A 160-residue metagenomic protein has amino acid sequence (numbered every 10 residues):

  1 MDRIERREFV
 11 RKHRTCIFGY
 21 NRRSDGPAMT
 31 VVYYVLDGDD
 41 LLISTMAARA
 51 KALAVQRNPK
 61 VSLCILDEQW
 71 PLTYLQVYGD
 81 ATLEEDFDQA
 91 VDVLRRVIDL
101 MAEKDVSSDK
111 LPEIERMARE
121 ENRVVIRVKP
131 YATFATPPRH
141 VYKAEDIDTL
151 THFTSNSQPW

Functional and structural regions predicted by a protein language model:
M1-I17: Short, basic/aromatic recognition patches
R3-I4, A48-R49, L111: Structural motif corresponding to alpha-helix initiation and N-cap regions
V10-R11, Q56-R57, R119: Alpha-helix boundary recognition
H13-A47, L53-V55, V61-L66, Y74-V77: Short beta-strand segments
S24-G26, Q69-P71, R116-E120: A short beta-turn/loop motif at secondary-structure boundaries
R49-K51, W70, Y142-K143: Short, surface-exposed beta-strand-loop junctions and turns on beta-sheet-rich folds
Y74-W160: Charged, gly/pro-rich active-site loop segments
